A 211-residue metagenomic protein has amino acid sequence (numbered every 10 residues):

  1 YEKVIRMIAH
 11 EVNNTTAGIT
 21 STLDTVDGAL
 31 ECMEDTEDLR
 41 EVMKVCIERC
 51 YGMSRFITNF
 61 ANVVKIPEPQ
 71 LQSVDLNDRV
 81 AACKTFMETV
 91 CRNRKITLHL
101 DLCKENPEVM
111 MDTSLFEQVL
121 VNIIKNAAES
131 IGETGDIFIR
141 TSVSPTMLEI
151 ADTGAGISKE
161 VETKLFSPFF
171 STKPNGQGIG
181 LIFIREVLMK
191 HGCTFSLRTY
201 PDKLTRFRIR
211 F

Functional and structural regions predicted by a protein language model:
T16-Y51, L71: Histidine phosphotransfer helical core of two-component systems
I66-P69, E108-M111, T172: Conserved micro-motifs of the catalytic ATP-binding
Q70-K84: A conserved beta-strand-to-alpha-helix junction within the catalytic ATP-binding
R92, T97-P107, S144: Conserved catalytic submotifs in the C-terminal HATPase_c
T134-T146: Short beta-strand/loop element within the Bergerat-fold HATPase_c
I157-F169: Short conserved segment of the HATPase_c
L188-M189: Detector for a conserved hydrophobic position within an alpha-helical segment of the HATPase_c
